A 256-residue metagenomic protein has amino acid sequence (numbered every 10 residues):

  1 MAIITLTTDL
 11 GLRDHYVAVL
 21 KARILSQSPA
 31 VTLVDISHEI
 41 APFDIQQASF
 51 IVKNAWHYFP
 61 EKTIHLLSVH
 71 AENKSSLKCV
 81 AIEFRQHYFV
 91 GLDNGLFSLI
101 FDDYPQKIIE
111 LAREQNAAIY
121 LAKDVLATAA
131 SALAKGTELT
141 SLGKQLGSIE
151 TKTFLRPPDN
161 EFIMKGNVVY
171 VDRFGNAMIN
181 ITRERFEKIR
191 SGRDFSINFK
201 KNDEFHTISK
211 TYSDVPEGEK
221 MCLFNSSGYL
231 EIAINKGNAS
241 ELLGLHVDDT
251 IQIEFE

Functional and structural regions predicted by a protein language model:
M1-S76: N-terminal glycine-/serine-/threonine-rich phosphate-binding loop
A2-T5, V31-V34, T63-L66, C79-A81 (+9 more regions): Structural motif
T8-L10, I36, S68-A71, F84-R85 (+8 more regions): Fold-independent oxyanion-binding glycine-rich loops and adjacent beta-strand/coil segments at enzyme active sites
Q27-A30, A55-F59, D103, A132-T140: Change "in soluble alpha/beta enzymes" to "in soluble alpha/beta proteins
Q27-P29, I45-A48, P60-K62, L67-V69 (+1 more regions): Active-site histidine-anchored catalytic micro-motif
A117-I181, E187-R190: Anionic-ligand-binding alpha/beta catalytic cores of soluble enzymes and soluble regulatory domains that recognize
M178-G244: A conserved acidic, glycine/proline-rich C-terminal tail/linker
D249-F255: Surface-exposed interaction regions enriched in Ser/Thr/Asp/Glu that occur as long low-complexity tracts or repetitive
